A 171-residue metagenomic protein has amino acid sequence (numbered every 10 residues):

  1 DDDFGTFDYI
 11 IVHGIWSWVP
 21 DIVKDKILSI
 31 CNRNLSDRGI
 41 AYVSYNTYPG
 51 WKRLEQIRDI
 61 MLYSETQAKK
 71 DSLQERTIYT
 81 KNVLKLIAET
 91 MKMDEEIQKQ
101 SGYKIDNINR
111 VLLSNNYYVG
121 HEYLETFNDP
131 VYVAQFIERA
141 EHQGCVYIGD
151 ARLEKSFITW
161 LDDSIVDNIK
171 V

Functional and structural regions predicted by a protein language model:
D2-I10: A short acidic, Gly/Pro-enriched loop at the edge of an enzyme's catalytic core that lines a small-molecule cofactor
F4, D21-I22, R53-Q56: Short, solvent-exposed loop/turn and secondary-structure capping segments
I11-I15, V43: A short beta-strand submotif of the Rossmann-like class I SAM-dependent methyltransferase core that lines
S17-V19, N34: A short His-aromatic
V19, P49-R53, K155-W160: Short catalytic/ligand-binding loop motif for oxyanion handling, primarily in non-cytosolic enzymes, centered on
K24-R38: A short glycine-rich, Lys/Arg-flanked "PGG" loop and its adjoining helix->strand segment in the class I
R38-K104: Conserved class I S-adenosyl-L-methionine
M93-V171: Rossmann-like AdoMet/SAM-dependent catalytic core
